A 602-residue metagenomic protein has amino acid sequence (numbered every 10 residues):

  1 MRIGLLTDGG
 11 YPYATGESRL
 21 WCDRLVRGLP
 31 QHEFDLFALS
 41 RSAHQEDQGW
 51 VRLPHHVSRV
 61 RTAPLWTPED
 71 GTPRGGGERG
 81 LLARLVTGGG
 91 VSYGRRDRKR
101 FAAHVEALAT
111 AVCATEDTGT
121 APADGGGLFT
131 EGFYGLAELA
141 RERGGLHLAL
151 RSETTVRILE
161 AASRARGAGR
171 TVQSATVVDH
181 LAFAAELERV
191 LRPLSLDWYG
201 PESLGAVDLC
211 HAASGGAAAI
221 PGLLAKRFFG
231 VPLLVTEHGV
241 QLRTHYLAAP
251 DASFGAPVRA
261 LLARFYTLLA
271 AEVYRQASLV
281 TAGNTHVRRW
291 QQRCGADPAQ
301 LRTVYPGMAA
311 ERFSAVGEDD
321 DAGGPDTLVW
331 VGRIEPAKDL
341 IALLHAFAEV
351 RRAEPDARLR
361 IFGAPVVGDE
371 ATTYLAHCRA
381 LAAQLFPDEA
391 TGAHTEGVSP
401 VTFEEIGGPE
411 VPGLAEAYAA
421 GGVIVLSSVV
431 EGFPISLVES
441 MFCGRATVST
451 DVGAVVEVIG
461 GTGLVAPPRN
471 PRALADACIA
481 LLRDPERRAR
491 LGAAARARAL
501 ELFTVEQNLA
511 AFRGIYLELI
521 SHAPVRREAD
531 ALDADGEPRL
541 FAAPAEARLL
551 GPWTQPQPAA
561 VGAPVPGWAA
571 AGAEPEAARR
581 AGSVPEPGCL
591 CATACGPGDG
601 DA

Functional and structural regions predicted by a protein language model:
A271-R275, H394-G421, F442, R472-D476: Short acidic alpha-helix that forms the nucleotide-activated donor recognition element in Leloir-type transferases
R312-R351, L359-P365: Conserved donor-binding/catalytic core segment of Leloir-type glycosyltransferases
T372-P409: Nucleotide-activated donor-binding/catalytic signature segment of Leloir-type glycosyltransferases, i.e., the conserved
V429: Aromatic "clamp/platform" in nucleotide-sugar-dependent glycosyltransferases that forms part of the donor/acceptor
G444-S449: Short hydrophobic beta-strand element within catalytic cores of glycosyltransferases and related nucleotide-activated
V452-V465: Short acidic/histidine- and often glycine-rich active-site loop of Leloir-type glycosyltransferases that engages
L464-P471, A480-E486: Conserved acidic donor-binding segment of nucleotide-sugar-dependent glycosyltransferases
A473, R487-L502, N508-E518, E528-L532: A short, well-ordered alpha-helix in the C-terminal region of glycosyltransferases
